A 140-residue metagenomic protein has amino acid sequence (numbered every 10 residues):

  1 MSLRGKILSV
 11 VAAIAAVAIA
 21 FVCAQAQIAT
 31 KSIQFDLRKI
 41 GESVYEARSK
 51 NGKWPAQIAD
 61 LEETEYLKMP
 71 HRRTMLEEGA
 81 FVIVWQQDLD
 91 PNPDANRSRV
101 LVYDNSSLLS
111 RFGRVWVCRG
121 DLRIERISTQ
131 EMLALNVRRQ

Functional and structural regions predicted by a protein language model:
M1-I19: N-terminal Sec-pathway targeting helices
I7-S9, N51, V117: Sequence-pattern detector for short linear motifs and compositional/periodic biases rather than a specific fold
A15-I83, Q87-D90, R123-Q140: Conserved hydrophobic/amphipathic alpha-helical signal-anchor segments
V44, S98, R114-W116: Small-molecule pocket liners
A80-S106: Surface-exposed, charged secondary-structure patches
A95-R99, C118-R123: Short, solvent-exposed coil/turn segments at beta-strand boundaries
D104-S107, R111-R119: Active-site and glycan-interaction determinants of carbohydrate-active enzymes
